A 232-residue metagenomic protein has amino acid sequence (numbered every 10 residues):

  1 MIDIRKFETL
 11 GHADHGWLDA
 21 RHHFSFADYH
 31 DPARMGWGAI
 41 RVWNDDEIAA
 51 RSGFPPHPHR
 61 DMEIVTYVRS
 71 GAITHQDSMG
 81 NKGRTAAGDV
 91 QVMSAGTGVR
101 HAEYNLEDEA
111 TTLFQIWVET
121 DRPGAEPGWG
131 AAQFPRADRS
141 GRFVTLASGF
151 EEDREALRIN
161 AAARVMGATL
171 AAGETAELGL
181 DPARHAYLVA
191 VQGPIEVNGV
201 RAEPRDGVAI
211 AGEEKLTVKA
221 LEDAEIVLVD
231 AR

Functional and structural regions predicted by a protein language model:
M1-R232: Jelly-roll (double-stranded beta-helix
